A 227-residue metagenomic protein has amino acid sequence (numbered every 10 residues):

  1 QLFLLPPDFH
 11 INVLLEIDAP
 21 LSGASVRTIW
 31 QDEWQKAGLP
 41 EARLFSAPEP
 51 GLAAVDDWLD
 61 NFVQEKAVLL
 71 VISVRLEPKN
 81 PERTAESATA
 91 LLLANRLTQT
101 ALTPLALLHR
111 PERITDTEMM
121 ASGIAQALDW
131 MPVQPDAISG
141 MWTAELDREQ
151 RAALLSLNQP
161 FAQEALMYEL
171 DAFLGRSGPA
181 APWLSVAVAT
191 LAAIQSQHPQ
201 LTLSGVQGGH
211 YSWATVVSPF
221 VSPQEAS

Functional and structural regions predicted by a protein language model:
Q1-K36, W130-R151, L157: Conserved beta-ketoacyl condensing-enzyme motif
F3-I11, K36-E41, Q64-L70, P104 (+3 more regions): Structural signature of cysteine-dependent C-C bond-forming condensing enzymes
L15-P20, I72-R75, P111, T143-D147 (+1 more regions): Structural motif
D18-D60, L154-S185, Q195-S196: Conserved catalytic cysteine-centered active-site region of acyl-thioester-dependent Claisen-condensing enzymes
L70-Q126, W130, G208-G209, P219-S227: Condensing-enzyme catalytic core mediating Claisen C-C bond formation in acyl metabolism
T100-F173: Intrinsically disordered, low-complexity segments enriched in Gly and acidic/Ser/Thr residues that form flexible
G123-M131, P182, V186-L191: A short, acidic, amphipathic alpha-helical segment used as a generic capping/interface helix at domain edges
Q150, G209-Y211: Intrinsic-disorder detector for long, low-complexity, phosphorylation-rich regulatory segments in eukaryotic complex
